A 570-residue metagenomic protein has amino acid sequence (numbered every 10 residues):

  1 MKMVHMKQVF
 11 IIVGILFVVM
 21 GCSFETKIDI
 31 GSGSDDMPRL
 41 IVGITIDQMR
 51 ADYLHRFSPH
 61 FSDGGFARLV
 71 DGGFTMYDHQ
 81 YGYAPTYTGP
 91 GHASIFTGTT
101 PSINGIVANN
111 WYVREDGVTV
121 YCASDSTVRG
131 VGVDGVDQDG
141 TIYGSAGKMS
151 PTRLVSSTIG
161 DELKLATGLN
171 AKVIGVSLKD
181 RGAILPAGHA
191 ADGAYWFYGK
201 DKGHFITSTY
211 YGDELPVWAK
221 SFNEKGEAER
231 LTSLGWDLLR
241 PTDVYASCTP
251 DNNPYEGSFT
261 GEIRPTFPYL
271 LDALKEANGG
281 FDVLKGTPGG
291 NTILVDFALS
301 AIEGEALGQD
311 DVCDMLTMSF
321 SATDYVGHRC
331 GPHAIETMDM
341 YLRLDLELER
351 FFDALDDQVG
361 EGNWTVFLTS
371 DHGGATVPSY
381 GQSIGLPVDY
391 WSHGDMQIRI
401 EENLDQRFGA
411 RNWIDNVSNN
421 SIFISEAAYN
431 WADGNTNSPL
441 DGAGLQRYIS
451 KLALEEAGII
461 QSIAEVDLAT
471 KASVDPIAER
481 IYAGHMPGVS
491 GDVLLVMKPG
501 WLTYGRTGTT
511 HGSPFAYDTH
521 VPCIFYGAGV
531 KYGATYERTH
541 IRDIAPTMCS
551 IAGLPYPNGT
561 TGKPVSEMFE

Functional and structural regions predicted by a protein language model:
M20-G21: C-terminal motif of bacterial Sec signal peptides marking the signal peptidase cleavage site
T26-F74: Active-site-proximal N-terminal segment of extracellular/periplasmic enzymes that hydrolyze or transfer
P38-R50, L69, I95, L163 (+7 more regions): Beta-strand elements within well-structured catalytic alpha/beta cores of enzymes that handle phosphate/sulfate esters
L54-I103, N110, K172-V176: Short, structured active-site-proximal loop/turn typified by the sulfatase FGly-forming signature C/S-X-P-X-R
F61, D78, P85-Y87, N109-A146 (+7 more regions): Secreted, luminal/periplasmic, and some membrane-associated catalytic domains that remodel anionic oxygen-ester
A67, S156-L165, N419-S462, G527 (+1 more regions): Non-catalytic, well-ordered alpha-helical segments in soluble enzyme domains
T100, G105-V312, S321-H328, E455-A457 (+1 more regions): His/Asp/Glu-rich, glycine-adjacent segments that coordinate divalent cations and/or stabilize oxyanion chemistry on
L284-D310, T323-W364, Q446-Y448, L452 (+1 more regions): A long, amphipathic alpha-helix that forms part of the scaffold/cap immediately adjacent to metal-dependent active
